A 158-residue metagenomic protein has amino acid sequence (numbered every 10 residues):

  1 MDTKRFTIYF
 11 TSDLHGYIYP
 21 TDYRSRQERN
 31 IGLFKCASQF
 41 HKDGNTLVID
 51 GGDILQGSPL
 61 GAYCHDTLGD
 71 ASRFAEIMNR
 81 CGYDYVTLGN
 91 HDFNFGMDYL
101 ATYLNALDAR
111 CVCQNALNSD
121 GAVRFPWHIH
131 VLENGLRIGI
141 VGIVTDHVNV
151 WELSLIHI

Functional and structural regions predicted by a protein language model:
M1-I156: Acidic, metal/ion-coordinating pockets
